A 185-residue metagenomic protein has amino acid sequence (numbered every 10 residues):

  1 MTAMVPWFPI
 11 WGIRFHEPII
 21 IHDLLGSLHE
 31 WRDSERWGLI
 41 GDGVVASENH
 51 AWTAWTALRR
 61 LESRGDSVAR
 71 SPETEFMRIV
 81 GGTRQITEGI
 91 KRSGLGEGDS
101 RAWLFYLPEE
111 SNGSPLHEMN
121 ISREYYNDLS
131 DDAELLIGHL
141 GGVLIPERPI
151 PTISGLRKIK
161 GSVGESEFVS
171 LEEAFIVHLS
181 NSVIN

Functional and structural regions predicted by a protein language model:
M1-P6, F15: Secreted/extracellular ectodomain signature
M1-T2, H29, I90-L95: A generic local secondary-structure boundary/capping motif
V5-I10, D99-W103: Glycine-rich, often proline-containing surface loops adjacent to acidic residues and nearby aromatics that form
P9, R14-P72: N-terminal interaction modules that seed assembly of large macromolecular complexes
I19, G43-A46, V80-T83, E110-S111: Gly/Ser/Thr-rich loops at beta-strand to alpha-helix junctions that form or flank small-molecule/cofactor-binding
L24-S27, G89, P115-E118: Hydrophobic side chains in well-ordered alpha-helices
T53-L107: Ordered, amphipathic secondary-structure segments that act as subunit-interaction surfaces in large macromolecular
L95-N185: Glycine-rich, aromatic-bearing surface loops/beta-hairpins
